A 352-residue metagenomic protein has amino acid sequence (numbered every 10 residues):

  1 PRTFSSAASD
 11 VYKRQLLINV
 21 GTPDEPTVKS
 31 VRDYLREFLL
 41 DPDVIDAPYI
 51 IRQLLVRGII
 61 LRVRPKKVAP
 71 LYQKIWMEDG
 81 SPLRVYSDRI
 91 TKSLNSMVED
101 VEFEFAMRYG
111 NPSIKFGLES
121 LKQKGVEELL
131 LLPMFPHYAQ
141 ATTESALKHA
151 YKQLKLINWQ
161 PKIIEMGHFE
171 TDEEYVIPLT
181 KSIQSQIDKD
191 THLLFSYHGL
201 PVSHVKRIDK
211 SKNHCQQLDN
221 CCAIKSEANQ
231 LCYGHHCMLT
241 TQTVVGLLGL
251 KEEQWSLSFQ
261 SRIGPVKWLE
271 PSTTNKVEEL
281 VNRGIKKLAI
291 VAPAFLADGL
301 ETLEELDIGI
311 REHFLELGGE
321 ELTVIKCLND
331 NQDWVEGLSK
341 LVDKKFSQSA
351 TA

Functional and structural regions predicted by a protein language model:
P1-A8, Y12: Single conserved hydrophobic/aromatic residue that forms the stacking wall/gate of nucleotide- or nucleobase-binding
K13-F105: N-terminal glycine-rich anion-binding loop in soluble enzyme alpha/beta folds
E37-D41, I208-N229: A solvent-exposed, charged loop/short amphipathic helix patch at secondary-structure junctions
I90-E102, I157, T240-Q254, L317-G319: A structural motif corresponding to the C-terminal end of an alpha-helix and its immediate exit/capping segment
E104-L179: Long, hydrophobic, well-ordered secondary-structure blocks that form the structural core and pocket-lining surfaces
L118-E119, G264-I285, G309-R311: A short, acidic, amphipathic alpha-helical segment used as a generic capping/interface helix at domain edges
W159-E173, N220-Q242, L257-Q260, G309-G337: Short, flexible loop segments at boundaries between secondary-structure elements
E278, V291, I308, I325-A352: C-terminal accessory extensions appended to soluble enzyme cores
